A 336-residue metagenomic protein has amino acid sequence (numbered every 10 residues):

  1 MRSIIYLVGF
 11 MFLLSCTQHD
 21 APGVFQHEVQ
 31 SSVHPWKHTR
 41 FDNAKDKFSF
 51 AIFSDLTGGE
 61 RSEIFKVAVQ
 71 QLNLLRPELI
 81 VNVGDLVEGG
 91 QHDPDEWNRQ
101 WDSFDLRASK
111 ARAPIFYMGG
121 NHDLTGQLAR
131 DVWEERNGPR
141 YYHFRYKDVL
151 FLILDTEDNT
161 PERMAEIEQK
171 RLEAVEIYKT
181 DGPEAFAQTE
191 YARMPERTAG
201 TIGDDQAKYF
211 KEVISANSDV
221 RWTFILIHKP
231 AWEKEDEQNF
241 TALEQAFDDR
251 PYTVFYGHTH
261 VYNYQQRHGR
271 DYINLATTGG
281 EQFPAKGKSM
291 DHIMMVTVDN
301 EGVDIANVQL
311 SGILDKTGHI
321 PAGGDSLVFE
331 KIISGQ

Functional and structural regions predicted by a protein language model:
R2-G9: Sec-dependent signal peptide recognition, specifically the positively charged N-region followed immediately by
L13-S15: C-terminal motif of bacterial Sec signal peptides marking the signal peptidase cleavage site
T17-N98, D205: N-terminal active-site segment of His-dependent metallophosphoesterases
P22-W36, R40-D42, E96-N217, W222 (+4 more regions): Extended active-site neighborhood of metal-dependent phosphoesterases/phosphodiesterases
D55, G84-D85, G120-N121, H228 (+1 more regions): Active-site glycine-centered loops adjacent to acidic/histidine catalytic or metal-binding residues that shape
T156, L226-P230, H258, Q309: Short, well-ordered beta-to-alpha junction loops that form the rim of enzyme active sites and present histidine/acidic
N300-Q336: Acidic, His/Gly-rich catalytic cores of divalent-metal-dependent hydrolytic chemistry
